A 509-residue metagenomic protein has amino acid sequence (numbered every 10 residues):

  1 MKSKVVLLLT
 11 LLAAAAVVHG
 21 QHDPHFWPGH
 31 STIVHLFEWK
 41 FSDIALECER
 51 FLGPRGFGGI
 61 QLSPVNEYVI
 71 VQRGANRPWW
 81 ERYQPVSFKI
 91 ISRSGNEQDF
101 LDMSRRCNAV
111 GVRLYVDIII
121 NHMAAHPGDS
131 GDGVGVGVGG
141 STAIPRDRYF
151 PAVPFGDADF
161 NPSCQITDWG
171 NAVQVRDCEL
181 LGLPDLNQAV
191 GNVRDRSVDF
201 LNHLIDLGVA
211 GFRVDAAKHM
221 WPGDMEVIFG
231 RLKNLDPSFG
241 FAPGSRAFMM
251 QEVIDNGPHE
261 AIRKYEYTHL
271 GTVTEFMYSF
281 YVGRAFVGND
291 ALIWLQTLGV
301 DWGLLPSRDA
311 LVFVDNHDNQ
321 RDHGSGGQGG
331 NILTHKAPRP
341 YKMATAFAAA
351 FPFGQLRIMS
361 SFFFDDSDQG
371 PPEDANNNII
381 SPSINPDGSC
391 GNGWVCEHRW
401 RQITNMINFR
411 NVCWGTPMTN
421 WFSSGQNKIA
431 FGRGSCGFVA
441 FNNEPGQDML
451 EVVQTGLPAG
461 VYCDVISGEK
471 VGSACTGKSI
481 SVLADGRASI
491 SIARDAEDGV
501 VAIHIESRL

Functional and structural regions predicted by a protein language model:
M1-L9: Classical eukaryotic N-terminal signal peptides for Sec-dependent ER targeting/secretion, especially the positively
A13-T32, E47-G53, F57, P64-P85 (+7 more regions): Active-site-proximal helices and loops of the catalytic beta/alpha 8
G20-F41, L181-D185: Boundary/entry segment of secreted carbohydrate-active catalytic domains
W27-G29, Y68-R105, R146-N187: Aromatic- and acidic-residue-enriched carbohydrate-binding clefts of CAZyme catalytic domains
L36-E38, I90-S92, A216: Short glycine-centered, acidic/aromatic-flanked micro-motifs in structured strand/loop junctions that mark active-site
W39-S42, E444-G446: Short beta->alpha connector loops
Q188-F200: Alpha-helical scaffold elements lining the catalytic groove of polysaccharide deacetylases
